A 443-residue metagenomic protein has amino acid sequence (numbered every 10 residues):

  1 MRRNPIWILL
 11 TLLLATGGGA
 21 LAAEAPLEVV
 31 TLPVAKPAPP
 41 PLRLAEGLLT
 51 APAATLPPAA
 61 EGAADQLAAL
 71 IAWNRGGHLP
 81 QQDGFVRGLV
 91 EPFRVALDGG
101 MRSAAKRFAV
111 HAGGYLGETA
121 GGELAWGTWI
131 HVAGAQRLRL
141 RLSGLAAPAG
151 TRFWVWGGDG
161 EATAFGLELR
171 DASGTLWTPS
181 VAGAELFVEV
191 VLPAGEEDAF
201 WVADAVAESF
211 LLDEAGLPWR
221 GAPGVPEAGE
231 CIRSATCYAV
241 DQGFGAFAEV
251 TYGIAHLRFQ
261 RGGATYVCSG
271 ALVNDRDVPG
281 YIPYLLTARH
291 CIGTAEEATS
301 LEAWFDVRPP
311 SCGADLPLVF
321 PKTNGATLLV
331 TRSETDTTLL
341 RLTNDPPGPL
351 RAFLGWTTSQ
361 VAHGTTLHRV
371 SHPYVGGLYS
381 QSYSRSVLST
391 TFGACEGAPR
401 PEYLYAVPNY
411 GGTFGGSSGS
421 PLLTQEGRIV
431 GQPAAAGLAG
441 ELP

Functional and structural regions predicted by a protein language model:
M1-N4: Positively charged n-region of N-terminal signal peptides that target proteins for export
W7-G17: Bacterial N-terminal signal peptides
A22-W129, L169-S180, A184-D275, P279: Protease-domain processing segments flanking chymotrypsin-fold serine proteases, especially trypsin-like
E123, V132-R139: Extended extracellular/luminal ectodomain segments enriched in beta-structured repeat modules
I130-V132, L142-A146, R261: Non-cytosolic beta-sheet module surface loops
A146-E161: Short, surface-exposed beta-strand/strand-loop-strand elements in extracellular ectodomains
V181-L404, G415: Serine endopeptidase catalytic core focused on the charge-relay Asp
A271-I282, G411-A434: Catalytic nucleophile loop of clan PA
